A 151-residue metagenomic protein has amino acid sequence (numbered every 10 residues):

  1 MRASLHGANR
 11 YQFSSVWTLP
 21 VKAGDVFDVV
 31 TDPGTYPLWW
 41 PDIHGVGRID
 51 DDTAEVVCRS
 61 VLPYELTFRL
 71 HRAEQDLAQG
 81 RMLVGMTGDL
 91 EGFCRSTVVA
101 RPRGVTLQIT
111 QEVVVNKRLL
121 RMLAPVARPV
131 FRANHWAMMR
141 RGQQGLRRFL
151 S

Functional and structural regions predicted by a protein language model:
M1-D51: Hydrophobic ligand-binding cavity/cleft-lining segments
H6, V61-P63, V126: Short, aromatic- and cysteine-enriched interfacial helices/patches that mediate contacts at lipid membranes
S14-T18, E65-R69, F93-R95, T110: Well-ordered beta-strand positions in beta-sheet-rich domains
K22-D28, N134, M138, G142: Short amphipathic alpha-helical segments
T31, T67, R121-M122: Generic recognition of short, well-ordered alpha-helical segments
P37-P41, G47-F93, R101-P102, R141-S151: Glycine-rich portal/gate segments that line the openings of hydrophobic small-molecule binding cavities
M86-R140: Beta-strand/loop substructures that line and gate deep hydrophobic ligand-binding cavities in soluble
